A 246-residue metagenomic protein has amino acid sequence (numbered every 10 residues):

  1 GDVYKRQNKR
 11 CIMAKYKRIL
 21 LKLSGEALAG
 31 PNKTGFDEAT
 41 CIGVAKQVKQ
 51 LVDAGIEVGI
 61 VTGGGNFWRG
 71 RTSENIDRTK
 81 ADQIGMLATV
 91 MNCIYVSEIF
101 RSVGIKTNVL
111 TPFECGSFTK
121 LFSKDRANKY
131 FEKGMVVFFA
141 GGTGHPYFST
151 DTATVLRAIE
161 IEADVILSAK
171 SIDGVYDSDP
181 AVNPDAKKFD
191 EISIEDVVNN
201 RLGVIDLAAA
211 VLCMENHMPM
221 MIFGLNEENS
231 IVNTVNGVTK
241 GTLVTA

Functional and structural regions predicted by a protein language model:
G1-Y4: Short, small-residue-biased leader/transition segments that mark boundaries at the very start of proteins
M13-A246: C-terminal catalytic "cap/lid" subdomain
